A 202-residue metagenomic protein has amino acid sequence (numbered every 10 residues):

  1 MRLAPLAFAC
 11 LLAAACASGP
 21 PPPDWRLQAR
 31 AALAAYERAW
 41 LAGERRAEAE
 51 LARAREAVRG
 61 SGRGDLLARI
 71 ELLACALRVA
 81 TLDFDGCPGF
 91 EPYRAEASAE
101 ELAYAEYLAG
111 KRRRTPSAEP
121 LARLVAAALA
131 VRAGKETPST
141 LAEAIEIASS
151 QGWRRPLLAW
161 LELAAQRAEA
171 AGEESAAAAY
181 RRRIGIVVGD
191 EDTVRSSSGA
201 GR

Functional and structural regions predicted by a protein language model:
M1-C16: Sec-dependent bacterial lipoprotein signal peptides
A15-A35: Bacterial Sec signal peptide processing site at the extreme N-terminus
Q28, R46, L67, E119 (+5 more regions): Residues that mark the junctions of alpha-helical repeat units in TPR/alpha-solenoid scaffolds
A31-R45, A122-E136: Alpha-helical segment of the N-proximal tetratricopeptide repeat
A32, E50, L66-L67, E71 (+4 more regions): TPR repeat positional signature
A35, A74, A126, A144 (+2 more regions): Structural register within alpha-helical repeat arrays
A49-R53, D83-R94, R112-A118, E136-S149 (+1 more regions): Alpha-helical repeat scaffolds
A54-D85, S149-P156, V188: Short, charge-rich amphipathic alpha-helical segments embedded in non-transmembrane helical bundles/solenoids
